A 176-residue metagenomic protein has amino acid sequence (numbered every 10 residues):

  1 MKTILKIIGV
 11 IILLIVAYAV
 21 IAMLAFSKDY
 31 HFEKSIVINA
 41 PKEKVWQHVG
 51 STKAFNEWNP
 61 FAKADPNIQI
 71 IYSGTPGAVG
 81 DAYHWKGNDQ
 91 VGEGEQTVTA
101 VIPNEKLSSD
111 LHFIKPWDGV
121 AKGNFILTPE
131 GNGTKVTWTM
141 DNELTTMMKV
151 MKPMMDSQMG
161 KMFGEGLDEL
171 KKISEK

Functional and structural regions predicted by a protein language model:
T3-Q69: Hydrophobic ligand-binding cavity/cleft-lining segments
F26-K28, T75, N88-Q90, K115-G119 (+1 more regions): A generic structural micro-feature
K34, G94-A100, A121-P129: Hydrophobic/aromatic beta-strand elements that line small-molecule binding cavities or substrate pockets in beta-rich
N39-E43, T99-K106, I126-K135, K172-K176: A short, structured loop/turn motif at beta-sheet edges
K42, W46-F55, G80, E95 (+3 more regions): Extracytoplasmic/secreted envelope proteins and their assembly/folding machinery, especially bacterial periplasmic
K53-E95, N104: Short beta-edge strand/loop motif at the mouth of beta-sheet-based domains
D65-I71, D168-K176: Short, highly charged C-terminal tails/helix-capping segments
D110-G164, L170-K172: Beta-strand/loop substructures that line and gate deep hydrophobic ligand-binding cavities in soluble
